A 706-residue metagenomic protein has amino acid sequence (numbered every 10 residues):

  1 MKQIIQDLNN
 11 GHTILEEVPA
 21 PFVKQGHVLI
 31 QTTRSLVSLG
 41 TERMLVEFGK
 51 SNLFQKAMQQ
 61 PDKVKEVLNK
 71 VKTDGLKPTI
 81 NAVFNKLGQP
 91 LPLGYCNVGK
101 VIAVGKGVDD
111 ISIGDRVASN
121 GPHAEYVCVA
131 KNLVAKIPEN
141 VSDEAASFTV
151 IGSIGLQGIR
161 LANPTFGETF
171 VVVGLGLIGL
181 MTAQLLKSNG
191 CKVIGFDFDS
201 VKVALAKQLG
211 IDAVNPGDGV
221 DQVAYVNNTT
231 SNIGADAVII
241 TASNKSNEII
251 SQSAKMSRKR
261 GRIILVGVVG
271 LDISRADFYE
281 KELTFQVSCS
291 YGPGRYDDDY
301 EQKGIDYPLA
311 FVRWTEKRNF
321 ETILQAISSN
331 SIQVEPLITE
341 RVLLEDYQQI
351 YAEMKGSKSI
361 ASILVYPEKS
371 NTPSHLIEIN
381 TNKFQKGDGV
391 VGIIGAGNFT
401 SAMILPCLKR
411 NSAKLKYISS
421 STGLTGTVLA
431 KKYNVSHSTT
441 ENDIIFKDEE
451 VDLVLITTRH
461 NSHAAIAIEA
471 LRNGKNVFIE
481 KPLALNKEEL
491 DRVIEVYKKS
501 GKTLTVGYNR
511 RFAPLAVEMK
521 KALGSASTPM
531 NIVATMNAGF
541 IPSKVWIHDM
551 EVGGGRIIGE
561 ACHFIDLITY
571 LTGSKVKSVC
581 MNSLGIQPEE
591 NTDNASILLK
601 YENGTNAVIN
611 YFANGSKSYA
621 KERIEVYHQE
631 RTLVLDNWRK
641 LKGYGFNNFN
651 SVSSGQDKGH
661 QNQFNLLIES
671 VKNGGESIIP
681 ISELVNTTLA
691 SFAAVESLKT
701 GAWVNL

Functional and structural regions predicted by a protein language model:
M1-Q89, G121, S329, I363-L376 (+1 more regions): Short N-terminal strand-loop motif that marks the start of NAD(P)H/FAD-dependent oxidoreductase cofactor-binding domains
P78-Q89, C96-N120: A glycine-/small-residue-rich N-terminal strand-loop-strand element that serves as the cofactor-binding glycine loop
R116, S142-G219, A224: Mid-domain Rossmann-like dinucleotide-binding core that forms the NAD(H)/NADP(H) cofactor-binding site
R258-K259, A464-Y508: Beta-strand-loop-alpha-helix segment that lines the small-molecule cofactor/substrate pocket of alpha/beta enzymes
V266-T284, S288, G294, L483-T503: Rossmann-fold NAD(P)-binding glycine/threonine-rich loop
L283, G294-F311, R510-P588, G701: Predominantly a Rossmann-like dinucleotide-binding segment in NAD(P)-dependent oxidoreductases
A352, G356-E368, G559, I565-K640 (+1 more regions): Contiguous beta-strand/loop segments that form the cofactor/metal-binding neighborhood of enzyme cores
A352-S357, L364, L376-F384, L453 (+2 more regions): C-terminal helix-rich "cap/oligomerization" subdomain common to oxidoreductases
